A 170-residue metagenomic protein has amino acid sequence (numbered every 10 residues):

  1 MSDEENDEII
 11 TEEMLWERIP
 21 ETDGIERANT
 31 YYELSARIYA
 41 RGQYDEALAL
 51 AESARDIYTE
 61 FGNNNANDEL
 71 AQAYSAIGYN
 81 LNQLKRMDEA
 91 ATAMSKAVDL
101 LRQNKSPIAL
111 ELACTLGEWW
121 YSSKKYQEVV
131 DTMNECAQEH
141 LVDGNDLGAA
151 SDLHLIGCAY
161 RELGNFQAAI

Functional and structural regions predicted by a protein language model:
R18-T22, I38, Y58, L101 (+3 more regions): Eukaryotic all-alpha helical interaction scaffolds
I25, N65-D68, P107, L147: Residue signature of alpha-solenoid helical repeat architecture, marking inter-repeat boundaries and helix-start
N29, N65-Q72, T92, E111 (+1 more regions): Residue register of alpha-helical TPR repeats
